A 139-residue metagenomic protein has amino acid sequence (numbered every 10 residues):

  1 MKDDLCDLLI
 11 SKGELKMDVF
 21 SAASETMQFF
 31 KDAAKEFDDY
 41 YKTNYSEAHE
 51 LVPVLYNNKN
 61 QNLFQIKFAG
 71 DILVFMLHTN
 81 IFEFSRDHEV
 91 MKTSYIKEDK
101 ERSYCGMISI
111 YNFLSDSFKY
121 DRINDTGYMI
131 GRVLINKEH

Functional and structural regions predicted by a protein language model:
D4-V54: Contiguous, amphipathic alpha-helical segments that mediate oligomerization or scaffolding in large protein assemblies
D38, N57, N112: Functionally constrained cores in energy, signaling, and assembly domains
A48, V52-F84, E89-E98: Amphipathic, interaction-prone secondary-structure segments
M76-H139: Intrinsic disorder/low-complexity polar-acidic segments
